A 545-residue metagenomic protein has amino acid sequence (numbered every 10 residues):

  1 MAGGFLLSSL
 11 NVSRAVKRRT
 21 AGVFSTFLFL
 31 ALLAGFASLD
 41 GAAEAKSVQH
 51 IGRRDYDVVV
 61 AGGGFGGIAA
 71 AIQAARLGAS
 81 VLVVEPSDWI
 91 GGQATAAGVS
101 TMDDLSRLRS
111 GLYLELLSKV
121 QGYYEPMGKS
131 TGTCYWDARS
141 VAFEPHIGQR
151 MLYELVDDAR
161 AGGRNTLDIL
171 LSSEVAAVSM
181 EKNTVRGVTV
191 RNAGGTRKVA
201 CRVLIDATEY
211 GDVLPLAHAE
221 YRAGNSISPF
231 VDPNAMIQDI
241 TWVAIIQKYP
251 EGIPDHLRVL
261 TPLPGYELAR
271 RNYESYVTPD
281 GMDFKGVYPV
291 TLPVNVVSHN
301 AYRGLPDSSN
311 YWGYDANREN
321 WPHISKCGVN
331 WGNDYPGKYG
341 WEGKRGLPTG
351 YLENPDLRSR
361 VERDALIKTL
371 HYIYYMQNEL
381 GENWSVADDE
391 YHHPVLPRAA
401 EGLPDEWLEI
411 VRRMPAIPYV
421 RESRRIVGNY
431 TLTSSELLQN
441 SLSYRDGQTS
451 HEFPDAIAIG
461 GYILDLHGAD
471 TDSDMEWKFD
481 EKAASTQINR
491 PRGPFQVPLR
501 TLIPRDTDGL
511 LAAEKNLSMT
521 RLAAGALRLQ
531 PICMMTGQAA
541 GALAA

Functional and structural regions predicted by a protein language model:
M1-R18: N-terminal secretory signal peptides that target proteins for export/translocation
F24-S38: Bacterial N-terminal signal peptides
G41-A45: Boundary at the C-terminal end of the N-terminal hydrophobic targeting segment
G52-G64: Beta1/beta-strand and adjacent pyrophosphate-binding region of the FAD-binding site in flavoprotein oxidoreductases
G67: N-terminal Rossmann-fold NAD(P) dinucleotide-binding loop
A74: Aromatic pocket-lining residues of Rossmann-like dinucleotide-binding sites
A79-S80, E85-S173, A177, E181 (+1 more regions): Conserved N-terminal/central alpha/beta ligand/cofactor-binding core
S172, T184, R191-V203, A207-A545: Flavin (FAD/FMN)-binding glycine-rich loop and adjacent Rossmann-like elements that form
